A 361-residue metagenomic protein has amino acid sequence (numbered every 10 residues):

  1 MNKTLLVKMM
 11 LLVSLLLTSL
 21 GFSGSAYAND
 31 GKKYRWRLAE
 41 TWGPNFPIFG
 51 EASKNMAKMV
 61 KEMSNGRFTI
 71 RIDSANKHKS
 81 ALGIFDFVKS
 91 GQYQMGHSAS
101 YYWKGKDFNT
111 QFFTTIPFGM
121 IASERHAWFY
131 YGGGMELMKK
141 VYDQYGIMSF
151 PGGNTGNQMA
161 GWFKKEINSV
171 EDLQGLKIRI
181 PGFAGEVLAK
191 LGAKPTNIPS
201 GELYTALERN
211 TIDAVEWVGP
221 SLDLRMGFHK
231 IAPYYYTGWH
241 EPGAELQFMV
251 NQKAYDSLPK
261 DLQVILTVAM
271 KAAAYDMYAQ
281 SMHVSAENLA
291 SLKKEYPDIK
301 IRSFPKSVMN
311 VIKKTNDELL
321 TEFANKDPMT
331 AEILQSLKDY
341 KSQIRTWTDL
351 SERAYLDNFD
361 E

Functional and structural regions predicted by a protein language model:
M1-R35, Y355-E361: Short, low-complexity disordered leader/linker segments with a strong preference for bacterial N-terminal type II
Y27-R125, M135-E361: N-terminal secretory/targeting leader peptides
